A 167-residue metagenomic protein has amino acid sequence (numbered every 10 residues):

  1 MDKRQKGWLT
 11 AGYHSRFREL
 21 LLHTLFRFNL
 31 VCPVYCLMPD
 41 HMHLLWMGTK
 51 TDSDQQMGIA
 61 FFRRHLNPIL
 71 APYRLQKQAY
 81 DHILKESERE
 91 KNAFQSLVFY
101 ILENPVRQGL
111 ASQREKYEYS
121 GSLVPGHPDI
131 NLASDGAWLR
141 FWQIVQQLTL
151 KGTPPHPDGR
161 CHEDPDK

Functional and structural regions predicted by a protein language model:
M1-K167: Short catalytic/metal-binding and nucleic-acid-binding patches
